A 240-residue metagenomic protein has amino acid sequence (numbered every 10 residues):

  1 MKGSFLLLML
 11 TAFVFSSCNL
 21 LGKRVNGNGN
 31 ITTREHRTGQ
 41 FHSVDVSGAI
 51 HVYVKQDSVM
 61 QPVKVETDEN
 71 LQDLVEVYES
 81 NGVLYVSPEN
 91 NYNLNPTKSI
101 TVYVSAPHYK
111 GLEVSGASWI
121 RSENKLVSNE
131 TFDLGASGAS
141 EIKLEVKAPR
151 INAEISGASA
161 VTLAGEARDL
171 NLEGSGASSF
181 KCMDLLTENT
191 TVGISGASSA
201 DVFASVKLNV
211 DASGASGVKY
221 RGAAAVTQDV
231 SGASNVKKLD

Functional and structural regions predicted by a protein language model:
S4-F5, L10, S16-Q72, V83-Y85 (+3 more regions): Short acidic/polar N-terminal linker immediately downstream of export determinants
H42-V54, V102-V104, H108-D240: Extended, compositionally simple hydrophobic/Ser/Thr-rich segments that build repetitive fibrous architectures
V75-N81: Solvent-exposed adhesion/ligand-recognition segments of exported proteins
